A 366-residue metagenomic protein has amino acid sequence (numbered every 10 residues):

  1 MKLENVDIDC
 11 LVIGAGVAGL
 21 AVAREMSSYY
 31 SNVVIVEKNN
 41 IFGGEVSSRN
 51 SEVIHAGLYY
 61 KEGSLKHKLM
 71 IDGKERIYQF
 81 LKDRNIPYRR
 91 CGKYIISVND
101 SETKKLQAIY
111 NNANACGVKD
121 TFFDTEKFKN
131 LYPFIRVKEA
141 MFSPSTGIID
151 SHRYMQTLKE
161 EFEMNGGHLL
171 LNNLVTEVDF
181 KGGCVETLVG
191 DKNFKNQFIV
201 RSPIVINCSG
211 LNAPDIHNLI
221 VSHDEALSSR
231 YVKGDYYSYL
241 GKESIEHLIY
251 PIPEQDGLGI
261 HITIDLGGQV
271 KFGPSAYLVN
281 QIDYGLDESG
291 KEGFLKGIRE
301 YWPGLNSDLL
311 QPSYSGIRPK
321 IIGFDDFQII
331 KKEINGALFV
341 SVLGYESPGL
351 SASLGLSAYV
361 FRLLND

Functional and structural regions predicted by a protein language model:
L3-N5, A21, E25, Y29 (+2 more regions): C-terminal lid/capping helical subdomain adjacent to the catalytic/cofactor pocket in oxidative enzymes
I8-I35: N-terminal Rossmann-like FAD-binding beta1-loop-alpha1 element of flavoenzymes
E25, I54, I86-Y88, F198-I199 (+1 more regions): Active-site substrate-recognition segment that forms the wall of the catalytic cavity or substrate channel
S28-R49: Glycine-rich FAD pyrophosphate-binding loop
E52-K127, G259-I260: Dinucleotide-binding Rossmann-like beta1-alpha1 core, especially the glycine-rich loop that anchors the ADP
Y59, T146-I148, E254-G257, V340-S353: Glycine-rich phosphate/pyrophosphate-binding beta-alpha loops
K61-D72, I96-K105, M141-E160, L170 (+2 more regions): Short beta-strand to alpha-helix junction loop
M141-I204, L354: Helical element adjacent to the flavin cofactor pocket in flavoenzyme catalytic cores
